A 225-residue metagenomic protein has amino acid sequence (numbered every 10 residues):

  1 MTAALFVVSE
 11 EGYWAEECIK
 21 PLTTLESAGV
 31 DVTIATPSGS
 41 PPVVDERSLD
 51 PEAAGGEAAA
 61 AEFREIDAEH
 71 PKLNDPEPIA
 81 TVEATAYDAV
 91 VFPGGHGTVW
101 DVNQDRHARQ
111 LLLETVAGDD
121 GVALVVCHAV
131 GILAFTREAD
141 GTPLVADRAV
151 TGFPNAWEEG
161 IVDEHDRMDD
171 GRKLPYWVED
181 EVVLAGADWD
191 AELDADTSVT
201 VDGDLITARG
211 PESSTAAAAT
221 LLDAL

Functional and structural regions predicted by a protein language model:
M1-D120, I132-L225: Extended, subdomain-level signal for the structured scaffold at the beginning of enzyme domains
V125-V130: Short, thiol/selenol-centered motifs that function as redox-active sites or metal-ligating centers
